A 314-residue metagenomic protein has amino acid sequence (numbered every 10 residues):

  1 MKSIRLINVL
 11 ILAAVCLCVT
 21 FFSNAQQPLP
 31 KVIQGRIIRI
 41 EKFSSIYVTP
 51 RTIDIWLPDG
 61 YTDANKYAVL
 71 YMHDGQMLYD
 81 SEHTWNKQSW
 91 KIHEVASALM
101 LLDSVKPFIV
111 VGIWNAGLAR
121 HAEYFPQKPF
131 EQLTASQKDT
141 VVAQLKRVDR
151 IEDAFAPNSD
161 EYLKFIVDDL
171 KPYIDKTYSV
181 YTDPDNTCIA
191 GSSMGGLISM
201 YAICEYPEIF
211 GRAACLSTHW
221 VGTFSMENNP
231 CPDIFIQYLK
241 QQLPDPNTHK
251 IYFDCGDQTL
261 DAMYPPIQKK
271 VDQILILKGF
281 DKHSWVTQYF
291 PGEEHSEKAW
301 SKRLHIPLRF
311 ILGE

Functional and structural regions predicted by a protein language model:
M1-L29: Bacterial Sec-dependent N-terminal signal peptides
Q26-E314: Non-catalytic cap/lid and distal C-terminal segments of serine-dependent acyl enzymes
